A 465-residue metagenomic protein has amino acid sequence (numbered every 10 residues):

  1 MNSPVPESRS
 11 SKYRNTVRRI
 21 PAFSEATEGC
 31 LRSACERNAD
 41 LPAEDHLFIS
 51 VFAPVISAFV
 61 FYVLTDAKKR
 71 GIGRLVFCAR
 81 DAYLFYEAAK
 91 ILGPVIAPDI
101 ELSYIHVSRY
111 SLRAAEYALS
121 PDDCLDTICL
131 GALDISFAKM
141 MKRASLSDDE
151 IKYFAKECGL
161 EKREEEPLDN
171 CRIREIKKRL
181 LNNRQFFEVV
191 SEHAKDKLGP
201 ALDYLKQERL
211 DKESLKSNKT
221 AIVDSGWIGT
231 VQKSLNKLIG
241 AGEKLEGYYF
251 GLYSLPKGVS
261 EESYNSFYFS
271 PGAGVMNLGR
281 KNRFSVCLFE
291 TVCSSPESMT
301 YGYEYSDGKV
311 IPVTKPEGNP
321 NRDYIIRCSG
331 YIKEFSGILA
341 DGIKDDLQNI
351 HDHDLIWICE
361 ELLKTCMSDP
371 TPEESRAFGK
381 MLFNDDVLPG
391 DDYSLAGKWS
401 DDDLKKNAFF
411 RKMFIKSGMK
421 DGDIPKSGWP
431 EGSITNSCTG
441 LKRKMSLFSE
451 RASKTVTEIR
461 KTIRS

Functional and structural regions predicted by a protein language model:
M1-S465: Long, low-complexity, Lys/Arg-enriched
